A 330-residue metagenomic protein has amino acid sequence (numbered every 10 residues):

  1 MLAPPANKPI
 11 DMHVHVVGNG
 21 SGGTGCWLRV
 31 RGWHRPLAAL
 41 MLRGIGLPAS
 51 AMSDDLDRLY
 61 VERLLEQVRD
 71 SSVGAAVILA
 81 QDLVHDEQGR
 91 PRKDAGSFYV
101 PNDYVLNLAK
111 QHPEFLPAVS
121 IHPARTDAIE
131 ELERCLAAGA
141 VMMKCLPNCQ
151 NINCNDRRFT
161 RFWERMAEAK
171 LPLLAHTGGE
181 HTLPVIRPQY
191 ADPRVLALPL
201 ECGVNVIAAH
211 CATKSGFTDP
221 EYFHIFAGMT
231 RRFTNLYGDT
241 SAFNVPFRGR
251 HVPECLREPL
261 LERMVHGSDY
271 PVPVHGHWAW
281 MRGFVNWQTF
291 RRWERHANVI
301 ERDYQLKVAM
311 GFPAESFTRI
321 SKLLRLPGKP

Functional and structural regions predicted by a protein language model:
M1-L79, H85-G96, V308-A309, A314-P330: An N-terminally biased module of ancient metal coordination in phosphate/nucleic-acid-related enzymes
I10-V14, A75-I78, L116-V119, M143-C145 (+4 more regions): Hydrophobic faces of well-ordered beta-strands that scaffold small-molecule active sites in alpha/beta enzyme cores
H15-V17, Q81, S120-A124, L146-Q150 (+4 more regions): Active-site beta-loop-alpha junctions enriched in small/polar residues
C26-L28, P48-S53, H85-S97, T182-Y190 (+2 more regions): Short, flexible/disordered intra-domain loops and linkers
L59-L64, P101-D103, A128, R157 (+3 more regions): Alpha-helical scaffolding within the catalytic cores of extracellular/periplasmic polymer-degrading hydrolases
Q67-V68, C135, M166, P199 (+2 more regions): Generic structural signal for hydrophobic
A75, A80-P188, V252: Active-site gating/metal-coordination segments in enzymes
N205, A212-P330: H/E-rich (His + Asp/Glu) clusters that bind or coordinate divalent metals
